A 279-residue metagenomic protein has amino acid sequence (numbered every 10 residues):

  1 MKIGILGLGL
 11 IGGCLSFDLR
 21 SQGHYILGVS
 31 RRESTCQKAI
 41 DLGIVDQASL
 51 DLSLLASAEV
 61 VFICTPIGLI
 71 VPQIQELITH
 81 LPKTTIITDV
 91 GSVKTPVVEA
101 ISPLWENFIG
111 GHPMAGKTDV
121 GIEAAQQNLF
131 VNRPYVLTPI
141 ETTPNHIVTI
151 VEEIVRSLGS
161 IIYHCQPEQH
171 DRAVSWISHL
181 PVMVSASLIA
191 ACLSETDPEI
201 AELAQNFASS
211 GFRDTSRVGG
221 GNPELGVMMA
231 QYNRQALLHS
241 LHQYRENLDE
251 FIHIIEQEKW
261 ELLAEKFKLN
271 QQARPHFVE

Functional and structural regions predicted by a protein language model:
M1-L52, A56, V60: NAD(P)+-binding Rossmann beta1-loop-alpha1 motif at the extreme N-terminus of oxidoreductases
L42-I44, L104, L158: Short, structured coil segments at secondary-structure junctions
L52-L81, I86-T88: Rossmann-like NAD(P)-binding element
Q75-E123: Rossmann-like NAD(P)(H) cofactor-binding subdomain of soluble oxidoreductases
Q127-D214: Internal alpha-helical scaffold of NAD(P)-dependent oxidoreductase catalytic cores
A201-F267: Interdomain hinge/lid region at the active-site interface of Rossmann-like NAD(P)-dependent oxidoreductases
